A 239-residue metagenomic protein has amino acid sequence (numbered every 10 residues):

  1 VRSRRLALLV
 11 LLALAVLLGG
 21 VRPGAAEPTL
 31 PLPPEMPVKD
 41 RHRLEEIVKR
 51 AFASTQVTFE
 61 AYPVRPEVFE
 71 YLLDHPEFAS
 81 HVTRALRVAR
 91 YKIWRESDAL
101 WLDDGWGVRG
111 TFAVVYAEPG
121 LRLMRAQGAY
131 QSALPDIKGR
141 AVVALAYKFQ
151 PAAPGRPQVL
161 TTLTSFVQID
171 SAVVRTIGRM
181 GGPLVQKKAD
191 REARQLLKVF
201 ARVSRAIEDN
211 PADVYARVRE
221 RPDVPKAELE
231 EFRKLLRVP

Functional and structural regions predicted by a protein language model:
V1-V10: Bacterial N-terminal signal peptides that target proteins for export
L9-G19: Bacterial N-terminal signal peptides
G24-E96: Hydrophobic ligand-binding cavity/cleft-lining segments
E27-M36, A146-P239: Terminal "cap-and-tail" regions of soluble proteins that handle hydrophobic small molecules
F59-E67, L73, D136-I137, P183-R194: Soluble non-cytosolic domains of exported or imported proteins
D74-H75, G107, A117-P119, Q127-Q131 (+2 more regions): Solvent-exposed coil/turn segments that connect beta secondary-structure elements in extracytoplasmic/periplasmic
A79-D103, D223-L235: Short solvent-exposed beta->alpha transition segments
I93-V142: Glycine-rich portal/gate segments that line the openings of hydrophobic small-molecule binding cavities
